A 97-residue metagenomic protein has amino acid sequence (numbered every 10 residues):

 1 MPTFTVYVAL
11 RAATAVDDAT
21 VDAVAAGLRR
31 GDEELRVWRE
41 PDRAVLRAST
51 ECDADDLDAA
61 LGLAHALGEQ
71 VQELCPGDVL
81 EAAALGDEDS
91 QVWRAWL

Functional and structural regions predicted by a protein language model:
M1, Y7, R11-A13, V79-L97: Short, charged, intrinsically disordered terminal tails
V6-V8, V24, L46-A48: Hydrophobic beta-strand residues in large extracellular and virion-surface proteins
A12-V16, A54-D56: Residues that cap or initiate secondary-structure elements
T14-E33: Short amphipathic alpha-helix segments
A19, A23, G62-Q70: Long, highly charged amphipathic alpha-helices
E33-L67: Short, intrinsically disordered low-complexity segments
P41, G77-L80: A broad structural signal for short, well-ordered beta-strand segments within beta-sheet-rich domains
G68-D78: Short arginine-rich
